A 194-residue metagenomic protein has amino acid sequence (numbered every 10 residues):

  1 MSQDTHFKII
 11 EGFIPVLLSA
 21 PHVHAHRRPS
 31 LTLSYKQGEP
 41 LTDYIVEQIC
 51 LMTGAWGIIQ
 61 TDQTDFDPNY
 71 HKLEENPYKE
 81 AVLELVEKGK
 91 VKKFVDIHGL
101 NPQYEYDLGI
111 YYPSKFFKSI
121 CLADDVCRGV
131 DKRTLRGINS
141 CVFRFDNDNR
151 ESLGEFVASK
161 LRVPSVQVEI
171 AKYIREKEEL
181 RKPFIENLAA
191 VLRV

Functional and structural regions predicted by a protein language model:
M1-V194: N-terminal catalytic or cofactor-binding beta/alpha core of small enzyme domains
